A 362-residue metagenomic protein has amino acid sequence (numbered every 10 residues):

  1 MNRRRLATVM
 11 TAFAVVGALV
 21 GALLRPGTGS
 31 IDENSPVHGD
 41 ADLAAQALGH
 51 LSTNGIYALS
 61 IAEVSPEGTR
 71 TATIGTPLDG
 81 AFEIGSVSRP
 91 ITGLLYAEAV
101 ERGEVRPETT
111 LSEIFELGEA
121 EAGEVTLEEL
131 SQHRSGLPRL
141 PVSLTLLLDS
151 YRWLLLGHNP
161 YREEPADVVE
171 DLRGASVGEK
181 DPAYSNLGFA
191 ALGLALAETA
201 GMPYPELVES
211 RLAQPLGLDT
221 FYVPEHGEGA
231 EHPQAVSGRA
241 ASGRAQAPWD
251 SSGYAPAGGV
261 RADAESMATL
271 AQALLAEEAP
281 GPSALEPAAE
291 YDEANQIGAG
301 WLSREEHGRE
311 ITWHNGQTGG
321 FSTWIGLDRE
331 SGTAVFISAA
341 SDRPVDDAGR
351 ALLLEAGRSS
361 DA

Functional and structural regions predicted by a protein language model:
M1-A72, D79-E83, A197, A247-A362: Catalytic loop of the DD-peptidase/beta-lactamase superfamily, centered on the K-T-G motif and neighboring
I56, E104-V105, L117, M202 (+1 more regions): Helix N-cap/coil-helix junction residues
S60, S86-S88, S135, S185: Short linear Ser/Thr-Pro motifs
E67, F82-T109, L192-A197, M267 (+1 more regions): Active-site SXXK
A72-G80, D171-G178: Glycine/charged-rich beta-loop-alpha catalytic/anionic-binding loops adjacent to active sites
R106-E121, L216: Short, glycine/proline-biased beta-turn/loop segments that scaffold the active-site neighborhood
G123-G319: Short, surface-exposed loop or secondary-structure junction motifs that flank catalytic or metal-binding residues
